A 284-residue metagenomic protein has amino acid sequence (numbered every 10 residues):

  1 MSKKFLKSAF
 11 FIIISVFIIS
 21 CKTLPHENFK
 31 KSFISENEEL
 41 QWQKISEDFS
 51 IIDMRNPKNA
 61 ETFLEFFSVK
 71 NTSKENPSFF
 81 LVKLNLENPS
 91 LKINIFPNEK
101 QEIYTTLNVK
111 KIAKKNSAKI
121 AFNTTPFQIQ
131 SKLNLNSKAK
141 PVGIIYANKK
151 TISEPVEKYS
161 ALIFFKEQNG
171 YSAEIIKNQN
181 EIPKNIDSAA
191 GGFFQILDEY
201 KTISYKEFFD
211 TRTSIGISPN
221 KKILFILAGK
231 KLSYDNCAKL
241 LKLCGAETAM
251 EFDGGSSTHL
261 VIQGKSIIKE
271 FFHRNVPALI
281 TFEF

Functional and structural regions predicted by a protein language model:
M1-S2, A113: Accessible peptide chain termini
S2-F10: Bacterial N-terminal signal peptides that target proteins for export
A9-F17: Bacterial N-terminal signal peptides
S20-F284: Gly/Ser/Thr/Pro-rich low-complexity, intrinsically disordered segments
